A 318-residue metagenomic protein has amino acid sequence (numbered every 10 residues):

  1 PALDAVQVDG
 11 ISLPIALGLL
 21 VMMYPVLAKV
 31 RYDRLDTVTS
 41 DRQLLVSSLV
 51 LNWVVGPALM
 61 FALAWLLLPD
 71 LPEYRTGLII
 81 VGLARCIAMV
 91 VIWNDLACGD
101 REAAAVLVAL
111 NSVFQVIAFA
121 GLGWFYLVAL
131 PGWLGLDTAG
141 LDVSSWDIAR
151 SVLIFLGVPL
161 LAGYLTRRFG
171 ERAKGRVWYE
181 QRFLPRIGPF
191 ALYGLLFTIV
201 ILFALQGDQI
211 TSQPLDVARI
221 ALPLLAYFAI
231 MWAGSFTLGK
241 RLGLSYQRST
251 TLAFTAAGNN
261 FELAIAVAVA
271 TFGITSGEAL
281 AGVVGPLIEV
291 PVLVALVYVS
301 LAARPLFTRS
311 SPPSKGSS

Functional and structural regions predicted by a protein language model:
P1-A257, F261-S318: Alpha-helical transmembrane segments of multi-pass small-molecule/ion transporters
